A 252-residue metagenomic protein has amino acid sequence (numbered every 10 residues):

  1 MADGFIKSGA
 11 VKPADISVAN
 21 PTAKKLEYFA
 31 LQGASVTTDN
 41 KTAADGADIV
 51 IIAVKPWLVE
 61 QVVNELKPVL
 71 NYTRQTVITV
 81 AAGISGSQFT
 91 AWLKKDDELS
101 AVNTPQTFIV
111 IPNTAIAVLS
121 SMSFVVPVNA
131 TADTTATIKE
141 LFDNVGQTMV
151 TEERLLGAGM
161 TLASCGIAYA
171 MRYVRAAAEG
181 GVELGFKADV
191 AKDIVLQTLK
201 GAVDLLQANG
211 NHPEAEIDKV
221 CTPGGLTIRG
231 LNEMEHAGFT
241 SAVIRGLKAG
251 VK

Functional and structural regions predicted by a protein language model:
M1-D3, A23, F29-Q32, N40-V125: Rossmann-like NAD(P)(H) cofactor-binding subdomain of soluble oxidoreductases
K7-A30: NAD(P)-binding Rossmann-fold cofactor-contacting core
K12-D15, T73-Q75, N103, D189: Short acidic capping loops at alpha-helix termini that bridge into adjacent secondary structure
I16, L26, A43, V59 (+3 more regions): Small-residue helix-packing motif on alpha-helices
S35-T42, M149-T151: Short acidic-hydrophobic, aromatic-tinged amphipathic segments that line or gate anion-handling sites
Q88, W92-Q106, M122-A158, Y169-G210: Internal alpha-helical scaffold of NAD(P)-dependent oxidoreductase catalytic cores
L196-K252: NAD(P)-dependent Rossmann-like dehydrogenase/reductase catalytic/cofactor-binding core
